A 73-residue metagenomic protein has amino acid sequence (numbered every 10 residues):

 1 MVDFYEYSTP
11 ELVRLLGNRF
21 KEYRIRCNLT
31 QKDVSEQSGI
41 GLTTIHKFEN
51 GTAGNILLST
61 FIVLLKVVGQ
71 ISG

Functional and structural regions predicted by a protein language model:
M1-R14: N-terminal flexible/basic segments that precede or flank functional cores
L15-N18, L58: Long, contiguous secondary-structure blocks with strong helical propensity
N18-V34, V63: Short basic helix-loop element that most often maps to the first helix and adjoining turn of HTH DNA-binding modules
N28-H46: Short alpha-helical DNA-recognition segment
T52-K66: Short, basic-rich loop-to-helix N-cap that marks the start of a DNA-contacting helix
G69-G73: Short C-terminal boundary/hinge segments that cap the last helix of small helical domains
